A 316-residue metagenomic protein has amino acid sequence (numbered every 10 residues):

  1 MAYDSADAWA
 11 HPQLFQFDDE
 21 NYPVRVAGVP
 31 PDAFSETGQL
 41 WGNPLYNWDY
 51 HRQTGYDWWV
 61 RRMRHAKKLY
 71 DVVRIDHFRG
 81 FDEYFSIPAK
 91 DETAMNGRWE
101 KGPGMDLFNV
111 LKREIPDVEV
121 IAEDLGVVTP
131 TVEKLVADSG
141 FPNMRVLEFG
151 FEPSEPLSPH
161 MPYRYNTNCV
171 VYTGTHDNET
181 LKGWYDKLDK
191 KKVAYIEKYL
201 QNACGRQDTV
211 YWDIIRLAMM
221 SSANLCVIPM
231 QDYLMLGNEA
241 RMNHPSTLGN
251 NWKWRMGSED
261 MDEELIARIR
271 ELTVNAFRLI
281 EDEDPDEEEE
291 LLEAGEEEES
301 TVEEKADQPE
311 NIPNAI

Functional and structural regions predicted by a protein language model:
A2-V227, Q231-Y233, N238, H244-E259: Alpha-amylase-like alpha-glycosidases and glucanotransferases acting on alpha-linked glucans and related
P116, E296-E297: Generic alpha-helical structural signal
M235-G295, E304-I316: Structured C-terminal cap/extension of enzyme domains
